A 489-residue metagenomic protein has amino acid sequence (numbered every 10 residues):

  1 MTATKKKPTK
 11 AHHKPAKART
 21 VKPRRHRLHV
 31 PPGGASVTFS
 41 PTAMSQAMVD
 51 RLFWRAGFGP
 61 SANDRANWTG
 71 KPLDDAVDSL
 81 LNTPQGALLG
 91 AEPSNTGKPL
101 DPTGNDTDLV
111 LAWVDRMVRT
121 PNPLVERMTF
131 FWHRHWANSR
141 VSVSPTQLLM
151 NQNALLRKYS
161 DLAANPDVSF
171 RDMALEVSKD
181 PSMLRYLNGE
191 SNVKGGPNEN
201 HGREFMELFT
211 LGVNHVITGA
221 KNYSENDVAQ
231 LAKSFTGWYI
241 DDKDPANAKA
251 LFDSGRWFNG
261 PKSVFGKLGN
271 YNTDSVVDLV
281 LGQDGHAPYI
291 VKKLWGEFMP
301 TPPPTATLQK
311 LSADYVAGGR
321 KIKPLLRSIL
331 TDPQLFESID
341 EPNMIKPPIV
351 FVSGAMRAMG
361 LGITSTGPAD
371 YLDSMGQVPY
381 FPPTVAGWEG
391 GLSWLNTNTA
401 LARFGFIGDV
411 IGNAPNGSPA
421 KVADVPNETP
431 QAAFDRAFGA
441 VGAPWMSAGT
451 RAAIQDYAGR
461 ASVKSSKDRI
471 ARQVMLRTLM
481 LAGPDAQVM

Functional and structural regions predicted by a protein language model:
M1-T2, K467: Terminal regions of secretory-pathway proteins
A3, L28-G34, L81, P93-N95 (+4 more regions): Active-site substrate-binding loop specific to GH73 endo-beta-N-acetylglucosaminidase modules in bacterial autolysins
A3-H29: Polycationic, low-complexity disordered segments in secreted or periplasmic proteins
V30-S36, S40-S45, D50-A62, Q283 (+2 more regions): Flexible, low-complexity segments enriched for small/polar residues
S40-M44, N105, R119, P123 (+8 more regions): Residue-level detector of secondary-structure boundary/capping sites
M48, A56, P60-N165, E190: N-terminal accessory alpha/beta regions
A56, R116-M117, H135, S139 (+7 more regions): Alpha-helix C-capping/helix-to-loop hinge sites
